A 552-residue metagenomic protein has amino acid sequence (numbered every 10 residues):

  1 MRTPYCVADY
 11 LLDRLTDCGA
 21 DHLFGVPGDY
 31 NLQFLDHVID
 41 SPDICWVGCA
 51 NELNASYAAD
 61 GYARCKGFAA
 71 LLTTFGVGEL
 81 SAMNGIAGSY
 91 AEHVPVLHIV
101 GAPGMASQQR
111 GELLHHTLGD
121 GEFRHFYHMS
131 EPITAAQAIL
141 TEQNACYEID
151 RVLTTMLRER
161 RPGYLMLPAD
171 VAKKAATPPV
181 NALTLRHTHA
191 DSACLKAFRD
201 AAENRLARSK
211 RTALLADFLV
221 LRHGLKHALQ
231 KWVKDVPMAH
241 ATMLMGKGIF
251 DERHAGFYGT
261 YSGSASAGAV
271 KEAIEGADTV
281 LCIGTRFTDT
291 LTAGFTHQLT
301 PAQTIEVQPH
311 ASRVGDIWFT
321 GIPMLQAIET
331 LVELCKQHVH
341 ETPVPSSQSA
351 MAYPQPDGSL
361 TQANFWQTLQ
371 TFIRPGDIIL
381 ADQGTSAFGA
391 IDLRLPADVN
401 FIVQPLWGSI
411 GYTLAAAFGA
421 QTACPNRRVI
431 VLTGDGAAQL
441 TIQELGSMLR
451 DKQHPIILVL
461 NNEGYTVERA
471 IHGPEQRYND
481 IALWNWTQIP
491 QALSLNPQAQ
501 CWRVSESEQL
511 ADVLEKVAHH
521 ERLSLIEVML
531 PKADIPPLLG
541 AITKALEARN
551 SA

Functional and structural regions predicted by a protein language model:
M1-H338, P375, H454-I457: N-terminal alpha/beta PP-like core and its mobile active-site loop of ThDP/TPP-dependent enzymes
R2-T3, L140, M166, P179 (+3 more regions): Phosphate/pyrophosphate-binding active-site segments
A8-A20, V26-D29, F34-I39, P345-N426 (+1 more regions): Active-site diphosphate/adenylate-binding microenvironment
N54-A58, G78, F126, A327 (+5 more regions): Catalytic-loop motifs flanking and including active-site residues across diverse enzymes
C65, H116-E159, Q337-S347, M351-A352 (+1 more regions): Conserved thiamine diphosphate
I99, Q109-D120, F388-A552: Thiamine diphosphate
A213, I378, I430-V431: Hydrophobic "anchor" residues on beta-strands that sit immediately upstream of conserved functional sites
I283, V307, A381, G434-D435 (+1 more regions): Active-site flanking residues adjacent to catalytic metal/cofactor-binding acidic residues
